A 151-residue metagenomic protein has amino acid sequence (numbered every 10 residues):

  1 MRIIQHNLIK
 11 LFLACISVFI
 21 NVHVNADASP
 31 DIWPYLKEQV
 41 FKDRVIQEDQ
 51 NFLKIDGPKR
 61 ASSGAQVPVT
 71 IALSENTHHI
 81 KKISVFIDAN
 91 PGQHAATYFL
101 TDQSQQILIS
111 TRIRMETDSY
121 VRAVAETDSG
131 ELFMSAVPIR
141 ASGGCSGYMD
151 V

Functional and structural regions predicted by a protein language model:
A26-S62, A96-Y98: Transition segment at domain starts
D56, P68-S74: Short edge beta-strand/loop segments characteristic of extracellular beta-sandwich folds
G64, E116-Y120: Extracellular Ig-like/FN3 beta-sandwich strand-entry sites
K82-F86: Beta-strand signatures of extracellular beta-sandwich domains
P91-R114: An anionic, turn-rich surface loop/hairpin at beta-sheet edges that serves as a generic interaction/coordination patch
F133-I139: Edge beta-strands of extracellular beta-sandwich domains
S142-V151: Low-complexity, Pro/Ser/Thr- and charge-rich linker/hinge segments at domain boundaries
